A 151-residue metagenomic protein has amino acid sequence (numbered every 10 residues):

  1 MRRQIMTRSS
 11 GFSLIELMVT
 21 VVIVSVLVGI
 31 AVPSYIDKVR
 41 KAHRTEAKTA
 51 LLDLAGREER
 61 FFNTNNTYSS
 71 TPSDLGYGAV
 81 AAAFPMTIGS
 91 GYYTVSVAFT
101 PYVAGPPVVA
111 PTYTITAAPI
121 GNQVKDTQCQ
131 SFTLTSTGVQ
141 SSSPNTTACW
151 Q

Functional and structural regions predicted by a protein language model:
M1-T7: N-terminal secretory signal peptides that target proteins for export/translocation
R2, N63-Q151: Periplasmic/extracellular, small/polar-rich flexible segments of pilin-like filament-forming proteins
T7-Y35: N-terminal single-pass transmembrane signal-anchor helix
S9, K38-T45, T49, A104 (+2 more regions): Residues at secondary-structure transition points
T20, K38, A118: Detector for the N-terminal beta1/A-loop initiation region of ABC nucleotide-binding domains
R40-T67: Membrane-proximal N-terminal amphipathic helix
